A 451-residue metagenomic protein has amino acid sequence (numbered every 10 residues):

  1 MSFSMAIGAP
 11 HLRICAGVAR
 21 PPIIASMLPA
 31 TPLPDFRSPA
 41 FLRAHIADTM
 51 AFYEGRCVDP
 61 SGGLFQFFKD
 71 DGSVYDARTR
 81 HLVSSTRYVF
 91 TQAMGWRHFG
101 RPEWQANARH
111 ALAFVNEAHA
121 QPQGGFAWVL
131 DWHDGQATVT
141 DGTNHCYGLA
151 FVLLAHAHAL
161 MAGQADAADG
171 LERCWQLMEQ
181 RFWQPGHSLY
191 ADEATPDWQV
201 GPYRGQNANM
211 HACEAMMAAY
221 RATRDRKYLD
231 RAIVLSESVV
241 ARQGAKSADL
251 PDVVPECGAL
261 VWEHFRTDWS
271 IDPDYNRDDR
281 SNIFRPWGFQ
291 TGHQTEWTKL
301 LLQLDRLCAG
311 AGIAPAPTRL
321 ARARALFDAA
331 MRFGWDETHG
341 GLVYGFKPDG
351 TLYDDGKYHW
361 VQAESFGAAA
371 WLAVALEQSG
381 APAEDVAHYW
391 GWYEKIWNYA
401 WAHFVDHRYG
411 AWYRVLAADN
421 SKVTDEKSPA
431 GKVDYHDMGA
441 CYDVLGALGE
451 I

Functional and structural regions predicted by a protein language model:
M1-S2, I24: Intrinsically disordered, low-complexity segments
S2-S4, R13-C15: Low-acidity, Ser/Thr- and Arg-rich intrinsically disordered low-complexity segments
P10, I23-I451: Glycan-recognition and catalytic cores of secretory/periplasmic carbohydrate-active enzymes
C15-A16, P22: Local alpha-helix boundary/kink/capping signal
